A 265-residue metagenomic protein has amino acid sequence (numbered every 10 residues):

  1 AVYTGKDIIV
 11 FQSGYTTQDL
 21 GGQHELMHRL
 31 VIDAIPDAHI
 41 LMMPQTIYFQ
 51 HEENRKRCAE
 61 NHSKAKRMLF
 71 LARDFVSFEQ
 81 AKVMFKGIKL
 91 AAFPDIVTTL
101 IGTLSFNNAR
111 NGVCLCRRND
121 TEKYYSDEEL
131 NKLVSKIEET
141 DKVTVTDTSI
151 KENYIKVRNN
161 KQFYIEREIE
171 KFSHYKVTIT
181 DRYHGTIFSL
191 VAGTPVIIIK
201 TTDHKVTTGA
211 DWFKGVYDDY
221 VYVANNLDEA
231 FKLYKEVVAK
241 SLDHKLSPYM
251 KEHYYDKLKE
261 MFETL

Functional and structural regions predicted by a protein language model:
A1-L265: Active-site anion-handling motifs in enzyme catalytic cores
